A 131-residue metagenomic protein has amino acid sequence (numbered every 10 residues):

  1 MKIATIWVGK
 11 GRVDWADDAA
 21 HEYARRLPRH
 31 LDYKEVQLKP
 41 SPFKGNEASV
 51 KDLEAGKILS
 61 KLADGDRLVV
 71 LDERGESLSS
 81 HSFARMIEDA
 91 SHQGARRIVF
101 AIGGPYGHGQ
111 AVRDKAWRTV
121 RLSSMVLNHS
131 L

Functional and structural regions predicted by a protein language model:
M1-L131: Post-transcriptional modification and biogenesis factors for structured RNAs of the translation apparatus
